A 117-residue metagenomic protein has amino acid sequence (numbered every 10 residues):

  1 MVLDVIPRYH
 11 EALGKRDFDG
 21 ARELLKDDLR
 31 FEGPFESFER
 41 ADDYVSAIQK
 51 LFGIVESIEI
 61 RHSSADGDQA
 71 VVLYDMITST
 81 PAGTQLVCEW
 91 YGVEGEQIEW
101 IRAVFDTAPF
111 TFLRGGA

Functional and structural regions predicted by a protein language model:
M1-A117: C-terminal and inter-domain tail/linker signature
